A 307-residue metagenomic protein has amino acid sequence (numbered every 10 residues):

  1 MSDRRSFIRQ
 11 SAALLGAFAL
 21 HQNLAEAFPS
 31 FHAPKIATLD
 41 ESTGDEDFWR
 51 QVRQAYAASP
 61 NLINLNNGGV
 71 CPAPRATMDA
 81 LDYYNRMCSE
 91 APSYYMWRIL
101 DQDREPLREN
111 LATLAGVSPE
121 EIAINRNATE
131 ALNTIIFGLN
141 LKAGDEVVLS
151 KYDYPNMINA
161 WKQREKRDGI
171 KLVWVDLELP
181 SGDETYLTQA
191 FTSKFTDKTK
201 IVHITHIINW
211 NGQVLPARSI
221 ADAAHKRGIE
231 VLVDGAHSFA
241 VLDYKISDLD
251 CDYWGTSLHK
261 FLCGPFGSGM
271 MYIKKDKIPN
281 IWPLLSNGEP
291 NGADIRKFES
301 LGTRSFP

Functional and structural regions predicted by a protein language model:
M1-S2: N-terminal secretory signal peptides
S6-P307: Pyridoxal 5′-phosphate
